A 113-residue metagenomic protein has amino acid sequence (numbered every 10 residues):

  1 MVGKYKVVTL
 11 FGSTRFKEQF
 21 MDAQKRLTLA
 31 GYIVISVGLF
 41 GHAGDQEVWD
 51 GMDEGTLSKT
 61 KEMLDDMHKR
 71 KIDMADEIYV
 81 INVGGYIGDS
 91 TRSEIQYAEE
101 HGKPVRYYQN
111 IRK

Functional and structural regions predicted by a protein language model:
M1-K113: Conserved catalytic or regulatory cores that recognize and/or transform ribose-phosphate-containing ligands
